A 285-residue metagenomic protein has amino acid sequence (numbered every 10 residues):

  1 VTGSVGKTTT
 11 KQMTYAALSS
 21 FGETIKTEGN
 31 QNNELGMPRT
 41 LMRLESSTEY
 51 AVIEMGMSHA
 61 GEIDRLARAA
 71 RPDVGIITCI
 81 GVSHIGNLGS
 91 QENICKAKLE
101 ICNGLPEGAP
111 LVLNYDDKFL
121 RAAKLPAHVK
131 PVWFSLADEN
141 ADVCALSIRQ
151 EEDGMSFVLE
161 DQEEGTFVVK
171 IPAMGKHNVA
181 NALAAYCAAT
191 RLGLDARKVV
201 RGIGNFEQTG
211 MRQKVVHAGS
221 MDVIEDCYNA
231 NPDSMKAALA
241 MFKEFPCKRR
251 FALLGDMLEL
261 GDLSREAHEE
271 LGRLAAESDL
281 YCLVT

Functional and structural regions predicted by a protein language model:
V1-L111, Y115, R121-A127: Phosphate-binding loop of NTP-binding sites
Q12, A16, D64, R68 (+6 more regions): Solvent-exposed alpha-helical segments within well-ordered globular domains of core cellular machineries
T14, L18, T40-L41, A182-L192 (+2 more regions): Buried hydrophobic packing segments
P38-R39, I63-D64, L88, A123-K124 (+5 more regions): Short, well-ordered secondary-structure micro-motifs
I53, L113, I224-E225, L254-G255: Active-site flanking residues adjacent to catalytic metal/cofactor-binding acidic residues
G56, P110, G175-N178, Y228 (+1 more regions): Hydrophobic alpha-helical scaffolding
I76-D222, C247-K248, R273-A276, L280-C282: Acidic, Mg2+-coordinating active-site environments of NTP-dependent enzymes
T209-M211, C227-T285: Active-site beta-alpha connecting loops in nucleotide-dependent enzymes
